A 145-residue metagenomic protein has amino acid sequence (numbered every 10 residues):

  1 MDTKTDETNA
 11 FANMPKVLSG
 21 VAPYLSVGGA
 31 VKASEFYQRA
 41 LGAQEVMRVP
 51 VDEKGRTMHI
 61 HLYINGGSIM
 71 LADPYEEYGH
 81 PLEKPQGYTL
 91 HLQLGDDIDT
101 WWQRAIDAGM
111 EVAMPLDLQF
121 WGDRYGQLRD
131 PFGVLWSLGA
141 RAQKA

Functional and structural regions predicted by a protein language model:
D2-S26, S34-E35, R39-R129, L138-A145: Vicinal oxygen chelate
F132: Conserved ATPase active-site switch/coordination loops adjacent to the nucleotide-binding site
